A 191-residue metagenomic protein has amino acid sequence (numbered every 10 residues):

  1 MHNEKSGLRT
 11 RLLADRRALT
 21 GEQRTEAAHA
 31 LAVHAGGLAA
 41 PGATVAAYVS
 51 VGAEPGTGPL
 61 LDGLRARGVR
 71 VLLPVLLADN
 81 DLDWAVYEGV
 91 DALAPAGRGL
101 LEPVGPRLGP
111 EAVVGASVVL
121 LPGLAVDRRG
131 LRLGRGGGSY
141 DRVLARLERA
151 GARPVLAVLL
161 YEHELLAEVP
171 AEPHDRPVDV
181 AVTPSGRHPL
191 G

Functional and structural regions predicted by a protein language model:
M1-G115: N-terminal active-site beta-alpha-beta segment that forms phosphate/nucleotide-binding and substrate-recognition loops
N80-D81, A85-G191: Conserved phosphate- and dinucleotide-binding cores of soluble alpha/beta proteins, encompassing both enzyme active
